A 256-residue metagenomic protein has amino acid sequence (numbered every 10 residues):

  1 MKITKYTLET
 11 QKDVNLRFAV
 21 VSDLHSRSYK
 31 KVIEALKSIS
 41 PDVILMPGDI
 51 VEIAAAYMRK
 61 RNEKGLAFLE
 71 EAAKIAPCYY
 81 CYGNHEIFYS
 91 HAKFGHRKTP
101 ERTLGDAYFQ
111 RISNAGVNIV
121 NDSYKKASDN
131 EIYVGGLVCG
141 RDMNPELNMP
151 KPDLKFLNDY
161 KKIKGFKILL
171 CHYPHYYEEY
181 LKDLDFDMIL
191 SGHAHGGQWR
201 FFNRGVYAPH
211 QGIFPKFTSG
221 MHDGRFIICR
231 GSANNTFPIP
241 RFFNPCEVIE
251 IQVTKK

Functional and structural regions predicted by a protein language model:
M1-F18, S22: Acidic, histidine-bearing metal-coordination/catalytic regions of metal-dependent phosphoesterases
N15-H25, E131-R141, I168-H172, R225-G231: Active-site-proximal beta-strand elements of phosphoester/diester hydrolases
R17-S26, V51-E63, F88-T103, M143-M149 (+2 more regions): Acidic/histidine-rich helix-loop elements that form or flank divalent-metal/phosphate-binding sites at the catalytic
V20-S22, I44-D49, P77-N84, V120-D122 (+3 more regions): Active-site neighborhood of phospho(di)ester-bond hydrolases with catalytic His/Asp-centered motifs
K30-A127: Core catalytic region of metal-dependent phosphoesterases/phosphodiesterases, especially metallo-beta-lactamase-like
I50-I53, N84-F88, K125, G140-D142 (+3 more regions): Solvent-exposed loop/turn segments at secondary-structure junctions within structured extracellular/periplasmic domains
S90-V117, Y124, S128-C171, Y177 (+1 more regions): Binuclear metal-dependent hydrolase catalytic cores centered on His/Asp/Glu-rich metal-binding motifs
P174-E250: Conserved beta-sheet core of the metallophosphoesterase superfamily
